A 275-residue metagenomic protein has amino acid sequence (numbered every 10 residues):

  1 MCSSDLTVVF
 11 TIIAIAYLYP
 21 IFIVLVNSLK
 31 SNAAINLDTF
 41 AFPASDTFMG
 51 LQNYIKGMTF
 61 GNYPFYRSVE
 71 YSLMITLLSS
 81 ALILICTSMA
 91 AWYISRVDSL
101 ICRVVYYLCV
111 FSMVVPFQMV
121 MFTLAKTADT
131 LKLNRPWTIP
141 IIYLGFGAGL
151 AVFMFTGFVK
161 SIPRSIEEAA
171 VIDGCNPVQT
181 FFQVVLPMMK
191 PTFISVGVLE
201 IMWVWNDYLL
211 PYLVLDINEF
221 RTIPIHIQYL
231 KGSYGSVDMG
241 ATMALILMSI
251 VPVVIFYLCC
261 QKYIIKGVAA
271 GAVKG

Functional and structural regions predicted by a protein language model:
S4-G275: A hydrophobic, multi-pass inner-membrane permease signature
